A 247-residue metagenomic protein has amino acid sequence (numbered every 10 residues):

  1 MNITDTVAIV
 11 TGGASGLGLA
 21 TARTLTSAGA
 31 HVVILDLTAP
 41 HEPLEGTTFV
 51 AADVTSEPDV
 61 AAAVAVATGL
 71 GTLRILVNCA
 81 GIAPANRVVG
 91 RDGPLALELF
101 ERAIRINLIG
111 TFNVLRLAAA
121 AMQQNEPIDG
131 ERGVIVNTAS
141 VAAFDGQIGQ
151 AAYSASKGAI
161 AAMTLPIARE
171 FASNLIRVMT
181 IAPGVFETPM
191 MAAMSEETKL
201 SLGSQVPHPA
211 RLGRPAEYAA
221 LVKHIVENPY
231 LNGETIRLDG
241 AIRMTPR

Functional and structural regions predicted by a protein language model:
A83-E101, A120, Q124-D129, G149-A152 (+1 more regions): Conserved mid-core segment of classical short-chain dehydrogenase/reductases
R105, E197-E217: Catalytic Tyr-x(3-8)-Lys segment
L115, S156: Active-site helix of classical SDR
S140: Residue(s) in the substrate-gating loop at a strand-loop-helix junction that position the organic substrate next
A172-R177, N232-E234: Short, small/polar-rich loop/turn modules that mediate ligand/substrate recognition or access, typified
V178, A182-A193: Short, flexible catalytic-loop segment of classical short-chain dehydrogenase/reductase
R214-L238, R243: C-terminal substrate-recognition "lid" of short-chain dehydrogenase/reductases
